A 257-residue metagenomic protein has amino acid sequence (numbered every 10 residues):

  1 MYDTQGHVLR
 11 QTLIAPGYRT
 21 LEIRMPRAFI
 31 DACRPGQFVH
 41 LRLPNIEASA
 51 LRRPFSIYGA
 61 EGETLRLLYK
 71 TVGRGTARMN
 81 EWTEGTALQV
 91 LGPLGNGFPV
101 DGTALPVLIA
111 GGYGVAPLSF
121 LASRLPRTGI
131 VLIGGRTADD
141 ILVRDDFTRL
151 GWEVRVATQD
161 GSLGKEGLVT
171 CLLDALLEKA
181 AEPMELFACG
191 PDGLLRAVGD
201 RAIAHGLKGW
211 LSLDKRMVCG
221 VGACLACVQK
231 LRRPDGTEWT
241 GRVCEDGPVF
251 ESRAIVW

Functional and structural regions predicted by a protein language model:
M1-E84: Ferredoxin-reductase
R10, G59, V156-T158, L211 (+1 more regions): Structural signal for conserved beta-strand scaffold positions within catalytic alpha/beta enzyme cores
P44-A48, G92-G97, R233: Short, charged beta-turn/beta-strand-edge "cap" motif at the junction between a beta-strand and an adjacent loop
R74-R216: FNR/FR-type flavoprotein reductase catalytic core
D192, K215-P248: Local cysteine-cluster metal-coordination motifs and their immediate loop/turn environment, predominantly Fe-S cluster
R201, V221-G222, P248-W257: Nucleotide-activated chemistry modules centered on ATP-dependent adenylation/adenylyltransferase
